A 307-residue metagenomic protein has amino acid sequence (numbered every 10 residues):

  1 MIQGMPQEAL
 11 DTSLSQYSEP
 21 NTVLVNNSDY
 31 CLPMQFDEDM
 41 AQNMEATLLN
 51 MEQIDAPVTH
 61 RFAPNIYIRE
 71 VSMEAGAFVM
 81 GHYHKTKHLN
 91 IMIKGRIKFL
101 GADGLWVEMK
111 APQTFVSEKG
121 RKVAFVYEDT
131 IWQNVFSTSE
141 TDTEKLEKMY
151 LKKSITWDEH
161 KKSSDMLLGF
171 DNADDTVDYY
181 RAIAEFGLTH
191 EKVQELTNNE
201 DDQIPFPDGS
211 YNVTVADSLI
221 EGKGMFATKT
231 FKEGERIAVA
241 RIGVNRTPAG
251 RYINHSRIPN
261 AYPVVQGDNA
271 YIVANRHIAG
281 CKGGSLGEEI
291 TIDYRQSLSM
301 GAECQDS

Functional and structural regions predicted by a protein language model:
M1-E70: A short, N-terminal "cap"/entry segment at the start of jelly-roll beta-barrel domains of the cupin/DSBH fold
H60, V79-H84, G101, F125-V126 (+4 more regions): Short histidine-centered beta-strand/loop micro-motifs that create catalytic or ligand/metal-coordination sites
Y67-H84: Conserved short histidine dyad/triad with adjacent acidic residue
E70, G101-R121: Short acidic-glycine-tyrosine-enriched beta hairpin
G81, L100, S117, V239 (+1 more regions): A generic structural signal for residues embedded in beta-strands
H84-D103: Glycine- and acidic-residue-biased ligand/ion/polar-headgroup-sensing regions
Y127-N172: Double-stranded beta-helix
S163-S307: Conserved catalytic SET/PR domain of SAM-dependent protein methyltransferases, capturing the structural core that binds
